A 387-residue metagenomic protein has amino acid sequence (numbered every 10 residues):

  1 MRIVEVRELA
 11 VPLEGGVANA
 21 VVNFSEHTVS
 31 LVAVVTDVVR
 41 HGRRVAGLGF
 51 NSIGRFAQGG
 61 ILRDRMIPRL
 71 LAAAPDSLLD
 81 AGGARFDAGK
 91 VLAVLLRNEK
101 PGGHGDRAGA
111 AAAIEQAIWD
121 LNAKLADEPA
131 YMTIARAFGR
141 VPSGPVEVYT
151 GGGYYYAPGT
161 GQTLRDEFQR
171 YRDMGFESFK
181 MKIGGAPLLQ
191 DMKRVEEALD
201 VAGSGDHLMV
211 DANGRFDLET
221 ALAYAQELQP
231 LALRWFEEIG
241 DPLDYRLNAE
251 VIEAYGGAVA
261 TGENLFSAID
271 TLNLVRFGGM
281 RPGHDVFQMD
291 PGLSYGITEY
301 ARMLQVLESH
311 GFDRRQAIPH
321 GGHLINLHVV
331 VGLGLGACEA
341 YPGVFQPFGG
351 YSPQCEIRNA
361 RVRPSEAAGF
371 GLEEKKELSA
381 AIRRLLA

Functional and structural regions predicted by a protein language model:
M1-G60, R65, F348: Structured beta-strand/loop patches that form or line metal/cofactor-binding pockets in enzymes
R2, G175, Q229-W235, M280-G283 (+1 more regions): Short loop/turn motifs at secondary-structure junctions
V4, A368-A387: Extended hydrophobic packing segments that form well-structured cores
V32, R44, I114, D127 (+7 more regions): Conserved, mostly hydrophobic/aromatic
V39-A126: Metal- or metallocofactor-binding catalytic centers and their adjacent structured scaffolds across diverse enzyme
G49, M132-T133, T150, L208-V210 (+5 more regions): General beta-strand structural signal in soluble alpha/beta enzymes
T133-Y255: Metal-dependent enolase-superfamily TIM-barrel catalytic cores that perform enediolate-based chemistry
L243-E366: Shared catalytic-loop signature of beta/alpha-barrel
